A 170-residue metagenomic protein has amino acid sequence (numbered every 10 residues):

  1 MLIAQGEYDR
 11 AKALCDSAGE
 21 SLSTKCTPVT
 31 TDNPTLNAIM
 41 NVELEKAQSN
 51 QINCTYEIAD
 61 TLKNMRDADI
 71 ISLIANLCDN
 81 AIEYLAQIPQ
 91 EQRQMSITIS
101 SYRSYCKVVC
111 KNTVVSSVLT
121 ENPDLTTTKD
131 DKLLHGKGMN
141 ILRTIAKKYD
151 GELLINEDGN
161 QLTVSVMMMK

Functional and structural regions predicted by a protein language model:
D16-E20, D32-S49, C106: Short beta-to-alpha transition helix within the HATPase_c
P28, C54-I74: Conserved short strand/loop->alpha-helix "switch" segment adjacent to the catalytic nucleotide/phosphoryl-transfer site
D67-Q90, R143-K148: Conserved ATP-binding N-box helix of the HATPase_c
Q92-S104: Short beta-strand/loop element within the Bergerat-fold HATPase_c
S104-G136: Glycine-rich/acidic phosphate-handling loop/turn and adjacent ATP-lid/helix of nucleotide-binding kinase/ATPase domains
S116, D158-S165: Glycine-rich nucleotide-binding loop
Y149-N160: Glycine-rich ATP-binding loops of the HATPase_c
